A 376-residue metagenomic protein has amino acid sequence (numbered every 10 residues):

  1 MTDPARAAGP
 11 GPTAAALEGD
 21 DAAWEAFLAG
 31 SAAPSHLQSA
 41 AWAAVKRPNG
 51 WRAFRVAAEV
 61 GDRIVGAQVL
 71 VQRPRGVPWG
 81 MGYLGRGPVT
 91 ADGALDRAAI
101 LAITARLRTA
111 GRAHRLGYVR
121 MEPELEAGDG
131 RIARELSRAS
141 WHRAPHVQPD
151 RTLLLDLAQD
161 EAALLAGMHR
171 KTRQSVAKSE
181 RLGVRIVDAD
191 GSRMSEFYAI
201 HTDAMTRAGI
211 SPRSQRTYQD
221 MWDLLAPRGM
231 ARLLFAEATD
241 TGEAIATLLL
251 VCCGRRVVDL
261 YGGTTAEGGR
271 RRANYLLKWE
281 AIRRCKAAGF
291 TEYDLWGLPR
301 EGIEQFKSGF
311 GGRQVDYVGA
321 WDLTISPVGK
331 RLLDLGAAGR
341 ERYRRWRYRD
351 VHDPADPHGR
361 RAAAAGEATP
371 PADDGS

Functional and structural regions predicted by a protein language model:
T2-P12, L17-D21, S31, A44-V45 (+3 more regions): Active-site/acyl-donor-binding loops of N-acyltransferases
A15-G61, V65-V77, P123-G128, A133-D150 (+1 more regions): A conserved beta-strand-loop-helix scaffold within acyl/acetyltransferase catalytic domains
W51-A53, A113-L116, A231, A288-F290: Short, high-confidence coil segments that cap the C-terminus of an alpha-helix and link into the following beta-strand
M81, L116-Y118, R256, E292: Residues at the N-termini of beta-strands
L84: Flexible glycine-rich active-site/ligand-binding loops centered on an Asp-His dyad
P88-E135: A gly/proline- and charged-residue-enriched helix-loop-helix capping module
L101-T109, Q219-D334: Aromatic (often tryptophan-rich) hydrophobic motifs at membrane interfaces
Y118-R120, V187, T291-L295: Short catalytic-loop micro-motif centered on adjacent basic/acidic residues
